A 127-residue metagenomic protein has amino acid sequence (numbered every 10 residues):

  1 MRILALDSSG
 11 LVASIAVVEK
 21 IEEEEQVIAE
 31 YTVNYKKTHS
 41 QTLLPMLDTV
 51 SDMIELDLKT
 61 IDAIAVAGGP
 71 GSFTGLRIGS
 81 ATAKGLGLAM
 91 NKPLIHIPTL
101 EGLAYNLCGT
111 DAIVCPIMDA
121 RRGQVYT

Functional and structural regions predicted by a protein language model:
M1, L11-V12, K59-I61, N91-K92 (+2 more regions): Short coil/turn connectors at secondary-structure junctions
M1-G68: N-terminal beta-alpha supersecondary unit
V18-K20, I78-A81, T110-D111: Short, glycine/charged-enriched secondary-structure capping and boundary segments
I21-Q26, T32-T38, P93-T127: Surface "functional belts" at beta-alpha junctions
N34-T42, F73, R77, A81 (+1 more regions): Residues at secondary-structure transition points
L47, T82-L86, L103-A104: Buried hydrophobic packing segments
M53-K59, L88-P98: Phosphate-handling active-site elements
A65-L94: DPxDG-like acidic metal-binding loop motif
